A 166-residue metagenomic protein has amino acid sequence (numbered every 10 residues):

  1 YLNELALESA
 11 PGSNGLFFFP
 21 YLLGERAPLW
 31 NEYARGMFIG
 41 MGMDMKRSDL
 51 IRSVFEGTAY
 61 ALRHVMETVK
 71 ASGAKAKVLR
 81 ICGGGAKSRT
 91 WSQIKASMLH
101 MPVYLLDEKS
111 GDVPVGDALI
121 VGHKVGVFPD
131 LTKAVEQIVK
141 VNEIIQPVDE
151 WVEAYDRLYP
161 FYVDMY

Functional and structural regions predicted by a protein language model:
Y1-Y166: Glycine/Thr-rich phosphate-binding loops that ligate phosphate moieties of nucleotide and other phosphorylated ligands
